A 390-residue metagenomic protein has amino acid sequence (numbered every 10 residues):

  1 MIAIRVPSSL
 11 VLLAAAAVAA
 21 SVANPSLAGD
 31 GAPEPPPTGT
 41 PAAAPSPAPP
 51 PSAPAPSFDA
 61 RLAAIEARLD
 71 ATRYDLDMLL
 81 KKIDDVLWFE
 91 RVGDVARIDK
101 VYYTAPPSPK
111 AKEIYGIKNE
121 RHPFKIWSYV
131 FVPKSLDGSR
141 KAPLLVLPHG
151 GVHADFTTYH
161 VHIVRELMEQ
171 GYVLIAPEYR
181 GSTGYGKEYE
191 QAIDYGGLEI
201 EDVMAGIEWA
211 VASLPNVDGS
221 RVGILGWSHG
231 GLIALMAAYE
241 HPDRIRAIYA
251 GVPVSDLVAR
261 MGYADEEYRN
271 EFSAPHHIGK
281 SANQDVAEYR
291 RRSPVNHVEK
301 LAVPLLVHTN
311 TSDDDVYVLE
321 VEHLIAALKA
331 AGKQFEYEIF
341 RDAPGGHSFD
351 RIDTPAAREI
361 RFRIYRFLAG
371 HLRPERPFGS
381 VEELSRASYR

Functional and structural regions predicted by a protein language model:
I2-L12: Bacterial N-terminal signal peptides that target proteins for export
A28-A53, R390: Compositionally biased, proline/threonine/alanine/serine-rich low-complexity intrinsically disordered stretches
A55-K134, A212: Non-catalytic accessory segments flanking enzyme active sites
D99-I126, K134-S220, L225-W227, G262: Cap/lid segment of the alpha/beta-hydrolase catalytic domain
Y103, P107, Y179-R390: Active-site-proximal cap/loop segments of hydrolase catalytic domains
